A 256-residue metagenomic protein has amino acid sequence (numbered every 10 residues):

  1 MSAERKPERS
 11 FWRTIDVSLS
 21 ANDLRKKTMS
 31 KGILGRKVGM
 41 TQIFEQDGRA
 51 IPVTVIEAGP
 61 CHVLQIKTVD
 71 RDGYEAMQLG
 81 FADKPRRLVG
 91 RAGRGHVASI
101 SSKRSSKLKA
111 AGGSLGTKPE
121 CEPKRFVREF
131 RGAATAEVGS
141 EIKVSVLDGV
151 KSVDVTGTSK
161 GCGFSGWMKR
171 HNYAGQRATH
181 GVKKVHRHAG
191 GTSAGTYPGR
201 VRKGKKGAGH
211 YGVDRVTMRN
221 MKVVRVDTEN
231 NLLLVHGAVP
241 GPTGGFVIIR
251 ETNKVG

Functional and structural regions predicted by a protein language model:
R5-R9, R13: Cationic, low-complexity basic patches in intrinsically disordered or flexible, solvent-exposed regions
W12, D16-G256: Extended basic (Lys/Arg/His-rich) segments that typically form rRNA-contacting surfaces in ribosomal proteins
